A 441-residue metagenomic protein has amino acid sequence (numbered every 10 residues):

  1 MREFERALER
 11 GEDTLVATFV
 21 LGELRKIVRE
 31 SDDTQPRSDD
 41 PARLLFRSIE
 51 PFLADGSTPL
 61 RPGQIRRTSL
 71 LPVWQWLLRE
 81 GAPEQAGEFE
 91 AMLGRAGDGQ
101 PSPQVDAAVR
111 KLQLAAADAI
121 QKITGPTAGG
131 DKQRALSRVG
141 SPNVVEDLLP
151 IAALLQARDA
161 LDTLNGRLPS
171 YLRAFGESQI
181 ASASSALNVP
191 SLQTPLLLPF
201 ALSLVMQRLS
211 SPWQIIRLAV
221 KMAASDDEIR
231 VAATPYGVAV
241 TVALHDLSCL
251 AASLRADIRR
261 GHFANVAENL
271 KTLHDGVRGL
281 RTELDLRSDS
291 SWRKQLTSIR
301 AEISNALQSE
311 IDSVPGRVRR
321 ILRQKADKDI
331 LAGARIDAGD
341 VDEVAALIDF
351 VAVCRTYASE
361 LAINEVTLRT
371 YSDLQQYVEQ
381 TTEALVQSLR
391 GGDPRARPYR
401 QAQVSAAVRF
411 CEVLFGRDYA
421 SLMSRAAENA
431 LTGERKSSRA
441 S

Functional and structural regions predicted by a protein language model:
M1-L389, D393, R397-P398: Extended alpha-helical scaffold segments
L270-L273, V404-A407, A427: Short amphipathic alpha-helical coiled-coil/interface segments
R278, D285, E412-V413, Y419: Helix-capping and short linker residues that terminate individual alpha-solenoid repeat units
L280, Y377, T381, A407 (+1 more regions): TPR/TPR-like alpha-solenoid repeats
T297, R417, S421-S438: Beta-rich interaction/scaffold domains
A362-V366, L414-L422: Structural helix-adjacent loops and short alpha-helical linkers that scaffold large soluble proteins
Q401-G416: TPR/TPR-like (Sel1-like) alpha-helical repeat modules
